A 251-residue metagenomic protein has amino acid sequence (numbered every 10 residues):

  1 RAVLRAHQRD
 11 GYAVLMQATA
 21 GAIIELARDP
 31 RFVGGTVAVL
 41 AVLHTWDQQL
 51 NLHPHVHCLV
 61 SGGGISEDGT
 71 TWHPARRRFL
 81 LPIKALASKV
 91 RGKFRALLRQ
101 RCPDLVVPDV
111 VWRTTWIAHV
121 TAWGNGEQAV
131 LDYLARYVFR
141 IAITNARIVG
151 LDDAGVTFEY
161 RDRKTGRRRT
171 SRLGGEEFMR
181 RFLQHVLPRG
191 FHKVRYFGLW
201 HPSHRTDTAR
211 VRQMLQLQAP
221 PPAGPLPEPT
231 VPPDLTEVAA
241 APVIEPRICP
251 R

Functional and structural regions predicted by a protein language model:
R1-R251: Beta->alpha loop/short-helix hinge microenvironment recognizer with preference for catalytic Tyr/His contexts
